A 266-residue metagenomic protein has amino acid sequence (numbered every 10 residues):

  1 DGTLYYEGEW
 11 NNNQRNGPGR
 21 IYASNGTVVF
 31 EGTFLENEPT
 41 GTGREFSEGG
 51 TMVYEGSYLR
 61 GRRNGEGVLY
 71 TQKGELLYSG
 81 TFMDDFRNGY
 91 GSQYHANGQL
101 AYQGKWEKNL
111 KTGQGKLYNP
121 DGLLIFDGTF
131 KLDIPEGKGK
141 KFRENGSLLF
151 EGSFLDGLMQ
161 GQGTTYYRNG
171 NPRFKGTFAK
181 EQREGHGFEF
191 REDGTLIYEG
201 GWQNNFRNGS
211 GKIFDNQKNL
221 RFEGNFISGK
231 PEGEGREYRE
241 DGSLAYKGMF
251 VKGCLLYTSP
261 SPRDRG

Functional and structural regions predicted by a protein language model:
D1: Structured beta-strand/turn binding interfaces of compact recognition modules in eukaryotic regulators
L4, R20-F30, R44-M52, V68-L76 (+11 more regions): Tandem repeat protein-protein interaction scaffolds, dominated by ankyrin-repeat arrays but also generalizing to other
Y5-R15, F30-T40, V53-R63, L77-R87 (+7 more regions): Conserved anchor residues at repeat-unit boundaries in beta-strand-based tandem repeats, strongest for the MORN repeat
Y70, L256-Y257: Aromatic-residue detector
Y257-G266: Conserved small/polar residues in nucleotide/adenosyl-binding loops
